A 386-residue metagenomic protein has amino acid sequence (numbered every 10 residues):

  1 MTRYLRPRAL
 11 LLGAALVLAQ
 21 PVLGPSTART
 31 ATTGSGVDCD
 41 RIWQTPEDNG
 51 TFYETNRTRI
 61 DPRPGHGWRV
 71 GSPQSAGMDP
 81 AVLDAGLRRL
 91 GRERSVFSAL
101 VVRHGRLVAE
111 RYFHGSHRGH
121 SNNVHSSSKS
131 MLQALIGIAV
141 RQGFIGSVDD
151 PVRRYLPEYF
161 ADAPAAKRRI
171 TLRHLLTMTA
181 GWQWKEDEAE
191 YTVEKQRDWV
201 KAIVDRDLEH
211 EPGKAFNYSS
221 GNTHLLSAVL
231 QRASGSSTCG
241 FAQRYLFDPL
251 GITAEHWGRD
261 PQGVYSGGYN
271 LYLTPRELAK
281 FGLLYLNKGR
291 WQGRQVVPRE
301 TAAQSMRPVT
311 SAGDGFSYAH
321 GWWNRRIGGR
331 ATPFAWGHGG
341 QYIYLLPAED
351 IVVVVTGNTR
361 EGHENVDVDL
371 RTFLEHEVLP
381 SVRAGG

Functional and structural regions predicted by a protein language model:
T2-H117, N122, V140-G146, T177 (+1 more regions): N-terminal leader/targeting segments and the immediately adjacent pre-domain N-terminus
G34-D40, G337-G386: Structured C-terminal helix/loop/strand segments within mature extracytoplasmic catalytic/sensor domains
G105, N122-V148, L175, L226-L230 (+1 more regions): Active-site SXXK
Y112, R118-G119, K185-Y269: Catalytic-site signature segments of enzymes, centered on catalytic residues
Q142-A180, D205, S234-Y269, L273: Active-site helix/loop module of the DD-peptidase/beta-lactamase fold, centered on the serine-lysine SxxK catalytic
G143-V148, E186, Q231-Q243, G289-P298 (+2 more regions): Structural helix-adjacent loops and short alpha-helical linkers that scaffold large soluble proteins
N222-V229, Y269-R290, Q341-N358: Active-site-proximal alpha-helical segments within enzyme catalytic domains
T253-A254, A302-V352: Active-site Gly/Thr loop motif
